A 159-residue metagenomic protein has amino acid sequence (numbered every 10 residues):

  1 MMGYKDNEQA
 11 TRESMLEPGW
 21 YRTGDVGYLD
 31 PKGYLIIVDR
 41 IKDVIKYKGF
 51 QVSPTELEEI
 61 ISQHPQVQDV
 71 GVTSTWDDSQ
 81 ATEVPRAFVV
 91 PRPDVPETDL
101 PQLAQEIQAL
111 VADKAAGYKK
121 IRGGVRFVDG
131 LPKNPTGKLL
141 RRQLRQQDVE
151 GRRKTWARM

Functional and structural regions predicted by a protein language model:
M1-T55, Q63, A81: Conserved ATP-binding/catalytic segment of the ANL
R12-E13, G27, E58, A104 (+2 more regions): Generic structural signal for individual residues within well-ordered alpha-helical segments across diverse proteins
P18, T23-G24, Q68, F127-D129: Short loop/turn microsegments at loop-to-beta-strand junctions
I45, G71-D78, R86-V90, A104-M159: Conserved C-terminal "lid"/linker of ANL adenylate-forming enzymes
L57, I61-S62, V111: Hydrophobic C-terminal alpha-helix "anchor/cap" residues
I61-V70: Short acidic amphipathic segments
P65, R92-D94, G130: Short loop segments at secondary-structure junctions
D94-E106: Short, conserved charged micro-motifs
